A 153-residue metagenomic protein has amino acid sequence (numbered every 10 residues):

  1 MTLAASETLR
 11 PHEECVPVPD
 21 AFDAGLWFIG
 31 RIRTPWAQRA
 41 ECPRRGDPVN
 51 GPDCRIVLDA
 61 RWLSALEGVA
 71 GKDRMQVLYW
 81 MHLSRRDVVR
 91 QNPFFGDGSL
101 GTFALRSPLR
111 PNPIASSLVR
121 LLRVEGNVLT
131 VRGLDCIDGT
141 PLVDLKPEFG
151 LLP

Functional and structural regions predicted by a protein language model:
M1-L118, L122-P153: Glycine-rich, low-complexity intrinsically disordered segments
